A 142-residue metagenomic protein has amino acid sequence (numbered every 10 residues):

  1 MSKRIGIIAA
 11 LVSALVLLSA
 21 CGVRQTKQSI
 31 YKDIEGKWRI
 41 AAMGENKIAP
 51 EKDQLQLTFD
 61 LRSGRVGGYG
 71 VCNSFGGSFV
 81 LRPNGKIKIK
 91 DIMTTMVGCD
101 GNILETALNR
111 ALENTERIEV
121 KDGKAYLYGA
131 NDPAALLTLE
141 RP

Functional and structural regions predicted by a protein language model:
M1-I5: Positively charged n-region of N-terminal signal peptides that target proteins for export
G6, A10, S19-P142: Lipid interaction determinants
